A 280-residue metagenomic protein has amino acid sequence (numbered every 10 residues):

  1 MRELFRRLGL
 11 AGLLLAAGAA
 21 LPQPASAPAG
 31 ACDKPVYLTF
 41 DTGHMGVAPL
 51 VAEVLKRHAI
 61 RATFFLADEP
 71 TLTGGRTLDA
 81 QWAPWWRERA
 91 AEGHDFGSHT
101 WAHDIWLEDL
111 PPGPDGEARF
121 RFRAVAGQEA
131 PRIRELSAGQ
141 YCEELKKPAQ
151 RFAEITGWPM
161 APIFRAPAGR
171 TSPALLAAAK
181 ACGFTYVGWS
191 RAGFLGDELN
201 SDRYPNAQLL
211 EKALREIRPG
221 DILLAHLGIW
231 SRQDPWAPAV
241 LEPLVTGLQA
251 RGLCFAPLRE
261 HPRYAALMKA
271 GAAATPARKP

Functional and structural regions predicted by a protein language model:
M1-G12: Bacterial N-terminal signal peptides that target proteins for export
A17-G18: N-terminal signal peptide c-region/cleavage motif recognized by signal peptidases
P24-F120, V125-A130, E144-P162: Active-site beta->alpha N-cap acidic-glycine motif
P24-G30, A62, L72, Q233-P280: C-terminal domain-boundary segment and adjacent tail
P35, G46-L50, R57, Q81-P84 (+9 more regions): Extracytoplasmic/secreted proteins, especially bacterial periplasmic and envelope-associated proteins
T42-V47, D68-Q81, D104-D109, I163-P173 (+3 more regions): Acidic-and-aromatic substrate-binding clefts and catalytic sites of carbohydrate-active enzymes
F64, F96-S98, G188, A225 (+1 more regions): Hydrophobic residues in well-ordered beta-strands that form the structural core
R170-E216, L253-Y264: His/Asp/Glu-enriched short active-site or ligand-binding loop at hydrolase and phosphoryl-transfer sites
